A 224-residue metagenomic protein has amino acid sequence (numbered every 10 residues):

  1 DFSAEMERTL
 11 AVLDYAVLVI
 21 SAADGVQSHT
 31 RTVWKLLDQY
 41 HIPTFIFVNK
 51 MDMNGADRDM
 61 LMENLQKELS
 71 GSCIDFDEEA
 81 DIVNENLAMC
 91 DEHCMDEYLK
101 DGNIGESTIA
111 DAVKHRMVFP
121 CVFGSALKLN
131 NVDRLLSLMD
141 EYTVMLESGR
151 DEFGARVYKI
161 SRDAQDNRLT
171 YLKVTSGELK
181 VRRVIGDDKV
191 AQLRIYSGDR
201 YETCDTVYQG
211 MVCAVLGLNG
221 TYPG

Functional and structural regions predicted by a protein language model:
D1-F2, D24-V26, I195-R200: Short acidic loop-to-helix transition motifs that present clustered carboxylates
D1-I20: Conserved P-loop/Walker A NTP-binding site and adjacent catalytic elements of P-loop NTPases
S3-M6, T30-W34, L61-M62, T170-L172 (+2 more regions): Short beta-alpha junctions and helix-cap segments that line functional grooves
L10, S21-A164, I185, C213: P-loop NTPase catalytic nucleotide-binding module
L18, I46-D52, G198-R200, V207: Short beta-alpha connecting loops at secondary-structure transitions that line or flank enzyme active sites
Y142-V144, S148-G224: Conserved nucleotide-binding/hydrolysis modules and their immediate coupling elements across P-loop/ASCE NTPase motors
